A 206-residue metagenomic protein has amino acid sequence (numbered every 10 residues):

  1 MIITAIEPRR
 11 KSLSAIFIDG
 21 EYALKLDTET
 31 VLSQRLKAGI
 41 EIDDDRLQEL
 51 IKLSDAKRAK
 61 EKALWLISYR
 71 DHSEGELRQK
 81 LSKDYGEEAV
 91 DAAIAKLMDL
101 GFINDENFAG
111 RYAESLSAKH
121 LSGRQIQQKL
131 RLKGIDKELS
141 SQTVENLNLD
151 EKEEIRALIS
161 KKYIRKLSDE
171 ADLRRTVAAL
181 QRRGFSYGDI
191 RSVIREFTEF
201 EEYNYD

Functional and structural regions predicted by a protein language model:
M1-D206: An alpha-helical, amphipathic repeat domain used for nucleic-acid recognition, typified by the mTERF helical solenoid
